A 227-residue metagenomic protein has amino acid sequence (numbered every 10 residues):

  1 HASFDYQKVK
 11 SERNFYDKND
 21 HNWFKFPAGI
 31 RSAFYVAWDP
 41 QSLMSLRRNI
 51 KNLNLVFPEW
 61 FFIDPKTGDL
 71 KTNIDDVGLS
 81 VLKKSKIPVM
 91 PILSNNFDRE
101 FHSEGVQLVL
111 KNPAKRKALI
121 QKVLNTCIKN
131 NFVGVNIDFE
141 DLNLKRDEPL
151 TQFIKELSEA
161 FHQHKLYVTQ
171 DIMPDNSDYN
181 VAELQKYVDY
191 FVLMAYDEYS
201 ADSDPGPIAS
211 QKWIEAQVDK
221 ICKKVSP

Functional and structural regions predicted by a protein language model:
H1-K122: Glycan-recognition patch characteristic of GH18 chitinases/ENGases and related GlcNAc/peptidoglycan-binding proteins
Y35, W60, P91-N95, F139-D141 (+2 more regions): A cross-domain feature marking catalytic cores of carbohydrate-active enzymes and several ubiquitous metabolic/repair
N54, V133, D189: Receiver (REC) domain switch/active-site residues of two-component response regulators
V56, I137, F191: Conserved, mostly hydrophobic/aromatic
P65-N73, Q121, L144, E148-P227: Substrate-binding surface in catalytic domains of secreted glycosidases
S85, N130, H164-K165: Helix C-cap/helix->beta junction micro-motif
P88, V133, Y167: Residue-level detector of anion-binding/catalytic polar loops
